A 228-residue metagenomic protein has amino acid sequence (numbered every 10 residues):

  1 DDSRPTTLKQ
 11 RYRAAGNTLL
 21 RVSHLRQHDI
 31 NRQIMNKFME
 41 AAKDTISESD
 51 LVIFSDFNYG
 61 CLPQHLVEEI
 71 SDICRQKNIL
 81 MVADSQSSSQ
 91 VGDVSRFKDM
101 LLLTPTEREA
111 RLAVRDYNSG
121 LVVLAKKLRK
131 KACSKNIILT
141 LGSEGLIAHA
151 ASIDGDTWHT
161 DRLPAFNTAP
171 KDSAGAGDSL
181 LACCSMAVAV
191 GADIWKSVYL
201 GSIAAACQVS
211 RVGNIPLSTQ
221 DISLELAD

Functional and structural regions predicted by a protein language model:
D1-I53, I215-D228: Conserved N-terminal subdomain of the carbohydrate kinase-like
R21-S23, L51-F57, D84, P105-E107: Short beta-strands and strand-loop turn motifs
V22, A113-V114, H149, Q208 (+1 more regions): Residues that scaffold the ATP/ADP-binding catalytic core of kinase and kinase-like folds
T45, K131, Q208: Short alpha-helical functional segments enriched in proximate histidine and acidic residues
I53, I70, M81-A83, S87 (+5 more regions): Extended, hydrophobic alpha-helical segments in both membrane/secreted and soluble proteins
N58-L62: Glycine-rich phosphate-binding loops at beta-strand->alpha-helix junctions
Q64-T160: Conserved phosphate/ATP/ADP-binding segment of small-molecule kinases
K135, F166-E225: Conserved post-catalytic alpha-helical subdomain immediately downstream of the catalytic base and nucleotide-binding
